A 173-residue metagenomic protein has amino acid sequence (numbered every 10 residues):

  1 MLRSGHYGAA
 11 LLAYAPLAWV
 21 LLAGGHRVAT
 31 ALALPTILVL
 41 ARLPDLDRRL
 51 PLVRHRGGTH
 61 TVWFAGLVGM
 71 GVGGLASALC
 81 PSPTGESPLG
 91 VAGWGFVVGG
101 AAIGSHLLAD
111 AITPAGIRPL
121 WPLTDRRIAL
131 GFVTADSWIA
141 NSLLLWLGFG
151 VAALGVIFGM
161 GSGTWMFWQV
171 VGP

Functional and structural regions predicted by a protein language model:
M1-P173: N-terminal membrane-targeting hydrophobic helices
